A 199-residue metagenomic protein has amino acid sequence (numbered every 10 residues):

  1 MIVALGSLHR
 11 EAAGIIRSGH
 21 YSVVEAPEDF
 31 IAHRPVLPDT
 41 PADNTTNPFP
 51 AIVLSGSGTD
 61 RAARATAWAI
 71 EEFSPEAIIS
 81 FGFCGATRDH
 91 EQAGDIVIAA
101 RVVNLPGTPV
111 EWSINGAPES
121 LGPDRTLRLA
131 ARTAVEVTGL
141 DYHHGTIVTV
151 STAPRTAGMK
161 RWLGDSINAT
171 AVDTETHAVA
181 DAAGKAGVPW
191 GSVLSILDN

Functional and structural regions predicted by a protein language model:
M1-L129: Metabolite-binding pocket within alpha/beta catalytic cores that recognizes anionic/polar moieties
L8, G85-T87, V102, T149-T152 (+2 more regions): Glycine-rich beta-alpha junction loops
P50-G56, H144-V148, V193: Active-site-proximal beta-strand elements of phosphoester/diester hydrolases
E76, T170, P189: Short acidic/polar active-site loop segments enriched in Thr and Asp
A117-D173, H177-A186: Active-site rim beta-loop-alpha module in soluble metabolic enzymes
A182-N199: Phosphate/ribose-phosphate-bearing ligand recognition and processing surfaces, centered on ADP-ribose/NAD(+/P+) systems
